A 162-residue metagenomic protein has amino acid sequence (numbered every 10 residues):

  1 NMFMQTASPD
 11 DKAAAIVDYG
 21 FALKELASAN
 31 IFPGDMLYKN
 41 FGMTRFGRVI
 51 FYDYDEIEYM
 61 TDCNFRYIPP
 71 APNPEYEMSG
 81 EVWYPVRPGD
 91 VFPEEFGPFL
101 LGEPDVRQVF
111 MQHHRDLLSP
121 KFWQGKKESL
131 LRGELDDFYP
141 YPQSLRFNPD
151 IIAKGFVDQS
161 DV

Functional and structural regions predicted by a protein language model:
N1-A14: Conserved structural core of kinase catalytic domains
E25-I31: Protein kinase catalytic-loop region centered on the HRD/HxD motif
F32-V86: Catalytic activation segment of kinase domains across protein kinase-like and atypical kinase folds
V49, R87-E94, L100, P104-V162: Regulatory N- and C-terminal appendages and interdomain linkers associated with kinase/kinase-like NTP transferase
